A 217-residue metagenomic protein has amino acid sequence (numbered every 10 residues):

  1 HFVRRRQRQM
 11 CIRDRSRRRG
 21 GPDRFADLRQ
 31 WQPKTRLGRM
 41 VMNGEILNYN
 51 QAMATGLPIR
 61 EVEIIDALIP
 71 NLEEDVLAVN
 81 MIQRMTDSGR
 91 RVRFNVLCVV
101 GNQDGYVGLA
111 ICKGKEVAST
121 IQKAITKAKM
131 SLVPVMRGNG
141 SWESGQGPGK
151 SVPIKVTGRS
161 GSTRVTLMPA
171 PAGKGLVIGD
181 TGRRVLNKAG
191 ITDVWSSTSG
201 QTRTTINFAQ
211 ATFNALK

Functional and structural regions predicted by a protein language model:
H1-R8, I12: Single conserved hydrophobic/aromatic residue that forms the stacking wall/gate of nucleotide- or nucleobase-binding
R13-N80: Extended amphipathic alpha-helical scaffolds
R29, P171-K217: Positively charged, low-complexity, intrinsically disordered RNA-binding extensions
R29, Q83-R90, K155-G158, G175-I178: Replace "in large, NTP-powered and nucleic-acid-processing enzymes" with "in large, NTP-powered factors and other
G38-E45, I69, D87, I125 (+4 more regions): Signal for well-folded cores of large energy- and translation-related assemblies
T55, I59-E74, V79, L132-V133 (+4 more regions): Basic, flexible Lys/Arg- and Gly-enriched helix-loop patches that mediate nucleic-acid binding at interfaces with rRNA
V76, R93-L97, G182-R183: Short glycine-rich loop/turn motifs
M85-K150, T157-R159, M168, A189-D193: Conserved mixed alpha/beta catalytic, RNA-binding, or beta-rich assembly cores of soluble enzyme, regulatory
